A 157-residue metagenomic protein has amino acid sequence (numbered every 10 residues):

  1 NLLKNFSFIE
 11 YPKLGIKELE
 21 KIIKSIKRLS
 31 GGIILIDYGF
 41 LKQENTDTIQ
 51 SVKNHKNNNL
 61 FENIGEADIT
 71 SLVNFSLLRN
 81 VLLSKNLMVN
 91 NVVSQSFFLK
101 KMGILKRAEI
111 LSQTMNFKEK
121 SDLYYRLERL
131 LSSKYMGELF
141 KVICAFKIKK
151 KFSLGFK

Functional and structural regions predicted by a protein language model:
N1-K157: Long, Lys/Arg- and hydrophobic-enriched amphipathic alpha-helices
